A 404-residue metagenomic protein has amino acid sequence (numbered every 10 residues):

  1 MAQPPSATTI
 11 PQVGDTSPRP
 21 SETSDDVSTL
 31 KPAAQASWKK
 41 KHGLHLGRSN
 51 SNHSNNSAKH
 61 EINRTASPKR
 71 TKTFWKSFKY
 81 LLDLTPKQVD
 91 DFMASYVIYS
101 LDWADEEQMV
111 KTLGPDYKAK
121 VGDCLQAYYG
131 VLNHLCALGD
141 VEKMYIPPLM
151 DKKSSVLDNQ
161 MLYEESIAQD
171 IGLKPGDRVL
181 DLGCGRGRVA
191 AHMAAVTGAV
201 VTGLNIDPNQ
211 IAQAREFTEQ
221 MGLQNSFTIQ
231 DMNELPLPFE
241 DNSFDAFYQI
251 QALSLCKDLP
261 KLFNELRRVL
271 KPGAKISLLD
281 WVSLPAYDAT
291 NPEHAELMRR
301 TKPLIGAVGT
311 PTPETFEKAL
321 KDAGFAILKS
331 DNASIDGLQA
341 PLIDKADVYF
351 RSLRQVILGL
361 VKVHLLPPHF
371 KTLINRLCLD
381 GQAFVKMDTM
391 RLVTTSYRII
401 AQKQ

Functional and structural regions predicted by a protein language model:
H60-L138: N-terminal auxiliary segments of SAM/dcSAM-dependent transferases
M109-Y117, D123-L173: Class I SAM-dependent transferase core
R186-T197: Conserved SAM-binding loop of SAM-dependent methyltransferases across substrates and taxa, primarily the Class I
A214-R215: Conserved SAM-binding loop
G222-L235: Conserved SAM-binding strand-loop segment of SAM-dependent methyltransferases
L235-F247: A short acidic, Gly/Pro-enriched loop at the edge of an enzyme's catalytic core that lines a small-molecule cofactor
P260-K275: A short glycine-rich, Lys/Arg-flanked "PGG" loop and its adjoining helix->strand segment in the class I
T290-N291, E296-S396, Q404: Substrate-binding/catalytic lobe of Class I Rossmann-like enzymes that use SAM or dcSAM, i.e., the mid-to-C-terminal
